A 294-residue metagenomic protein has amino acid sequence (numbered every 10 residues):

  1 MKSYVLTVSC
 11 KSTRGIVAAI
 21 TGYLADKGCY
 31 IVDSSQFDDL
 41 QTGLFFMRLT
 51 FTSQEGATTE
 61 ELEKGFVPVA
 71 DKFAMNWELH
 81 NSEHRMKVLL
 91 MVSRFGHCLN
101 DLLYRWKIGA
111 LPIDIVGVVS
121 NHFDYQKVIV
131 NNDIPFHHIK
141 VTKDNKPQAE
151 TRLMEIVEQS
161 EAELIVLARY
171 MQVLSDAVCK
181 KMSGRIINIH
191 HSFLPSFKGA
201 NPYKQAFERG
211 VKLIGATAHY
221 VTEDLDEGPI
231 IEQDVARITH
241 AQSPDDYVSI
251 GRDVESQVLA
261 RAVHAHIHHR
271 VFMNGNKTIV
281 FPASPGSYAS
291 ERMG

Functional and structural regions predicted by a protein language model:
M1-M86: A conserved regulatory-domain signal marking ACT and ACT-like small-molecule sensing domains and adjacent regulatory
C10, V92, V119-S120: Short beta-strand/turn micro-motifs composed of small residues that flank or help shape donor/cofactor-binding pockets
Y30, N76, D114, P135-H137 (+1 more regions): Conserved beta-strand segments of alpha/beta enzyme cores
V88-H97: Short, glycine-rich nucleotide/cofactor-binding loops
H97-I108: Histidine-anchored nucleotide/phosphate-binding helix
I113-D124: Short internal beta-strands
N121-H122, N145, A149, S160-A283: Donor/substrate-binding cores of folate-linked one-carbon enzymes
V130, I134-S160: Adenosine-nucleotide cofactor-binding segment
